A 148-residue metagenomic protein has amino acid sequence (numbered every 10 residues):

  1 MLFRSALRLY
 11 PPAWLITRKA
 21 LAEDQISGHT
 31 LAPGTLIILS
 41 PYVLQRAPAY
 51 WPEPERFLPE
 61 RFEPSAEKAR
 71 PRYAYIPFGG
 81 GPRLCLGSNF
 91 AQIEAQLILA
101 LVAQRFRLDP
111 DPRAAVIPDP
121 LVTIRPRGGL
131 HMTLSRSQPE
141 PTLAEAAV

Functional and structural regions predicted by a protein language model:
M1, E23, L39-E67, L143: Conserved cytochrome P450 K-helix/beta-meander segment immediately N-terminal to the heme-binding cysteine loop
M1-S27: Conserved cytochrome P450 K-helix E-x-x-R motif and the immediately C-terminal K′/meander segment
A6-R8, R127-V148: C-terminal domain-closing interface element
A66-Y75: Active-site-adjacent bridging/hinge elements
F90-I124: Cytochrome P450 heme-binding "Cys pocket" and the immediately downstream C-terminal segment
